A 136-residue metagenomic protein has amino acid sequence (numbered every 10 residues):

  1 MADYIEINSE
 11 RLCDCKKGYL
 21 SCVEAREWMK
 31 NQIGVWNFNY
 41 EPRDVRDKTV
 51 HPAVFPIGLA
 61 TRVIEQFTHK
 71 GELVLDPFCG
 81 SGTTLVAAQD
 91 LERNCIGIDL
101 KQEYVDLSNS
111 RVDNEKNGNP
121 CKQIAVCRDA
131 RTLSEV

Functional and structural regions predicted by a protein language model:
M1-V136: Class I S-adenosyl-L-methionine-dependent methyltransferase catalytic core
